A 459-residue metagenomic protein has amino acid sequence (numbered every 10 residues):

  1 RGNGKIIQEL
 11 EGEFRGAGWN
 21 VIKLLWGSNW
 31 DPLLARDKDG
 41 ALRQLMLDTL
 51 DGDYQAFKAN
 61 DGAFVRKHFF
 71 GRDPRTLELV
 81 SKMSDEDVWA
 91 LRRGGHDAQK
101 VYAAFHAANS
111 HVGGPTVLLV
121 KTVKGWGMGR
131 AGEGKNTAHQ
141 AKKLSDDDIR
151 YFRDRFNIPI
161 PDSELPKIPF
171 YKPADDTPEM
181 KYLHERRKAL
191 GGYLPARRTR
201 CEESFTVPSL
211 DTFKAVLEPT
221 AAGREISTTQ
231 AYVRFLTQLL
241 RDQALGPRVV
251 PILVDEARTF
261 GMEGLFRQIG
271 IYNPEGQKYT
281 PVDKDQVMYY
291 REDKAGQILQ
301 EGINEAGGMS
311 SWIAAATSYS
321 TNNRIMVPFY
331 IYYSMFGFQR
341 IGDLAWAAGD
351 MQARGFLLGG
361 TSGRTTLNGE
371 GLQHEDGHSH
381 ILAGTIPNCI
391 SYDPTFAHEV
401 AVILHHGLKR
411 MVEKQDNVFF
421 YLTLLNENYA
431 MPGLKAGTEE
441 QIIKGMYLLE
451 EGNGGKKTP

Functional and structural regions predicted by a protein language model:
G2-P219, Q441-G445: Long, well-ordered, tryptophan-enriched scaffold segments
E11, H111-G113, I386, Q415-N417 (+1 more regions): Short gly/pro-enriched beta-turn/loop segments at secondary-structure junctions
R75-G95, Q99-A103, S110, I168-I442: Thiamine diphosphate
A108, L382, L448-E451: Short, flexible, glycine/charge-rich loop motifs used to bind or transfer phosphoryl groups or to couple energy/partner
G132-K135, Q140, D147, V418 (+3 more regions): C-terminal catalytic subdomain
